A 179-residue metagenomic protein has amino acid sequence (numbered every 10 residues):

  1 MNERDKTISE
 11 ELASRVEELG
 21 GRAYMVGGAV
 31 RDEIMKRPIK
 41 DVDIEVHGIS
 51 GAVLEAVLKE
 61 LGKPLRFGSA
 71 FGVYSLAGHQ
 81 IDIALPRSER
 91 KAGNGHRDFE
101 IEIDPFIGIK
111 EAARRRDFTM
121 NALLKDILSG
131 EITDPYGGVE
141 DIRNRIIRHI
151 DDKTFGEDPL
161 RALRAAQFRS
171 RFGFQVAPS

Functional and structural regions predicted by a protein language model:
M1-S179: Catalytic cores of the polymerase beta-like nucleotidyltransferase superfamily and closely associated nucleotide
